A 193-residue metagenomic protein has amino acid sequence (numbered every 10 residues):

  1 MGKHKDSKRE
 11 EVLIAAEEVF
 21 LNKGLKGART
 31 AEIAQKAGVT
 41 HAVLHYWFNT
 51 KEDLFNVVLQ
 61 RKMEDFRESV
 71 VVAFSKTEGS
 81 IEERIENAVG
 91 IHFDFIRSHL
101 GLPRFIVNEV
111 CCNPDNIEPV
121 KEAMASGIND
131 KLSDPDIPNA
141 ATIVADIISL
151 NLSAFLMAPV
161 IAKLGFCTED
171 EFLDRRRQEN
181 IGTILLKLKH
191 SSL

Functional and structural regions predicted by a protein language model:
M1-S7, L193: N-terminal intrinsically disordered/low-complexity leader segments
E11, A15, V19-D53, V57: Helix-turn-helix
T30, Q60-F66: Short, basic, alpha-helical segments at the C-terminal edge of helix-turn-helix-like DNA-binding modules
D53, N87, D94-P135, F166-E171: Short secondary-structure transition hinges
V57, V72-S98, D136-V144: Hydrophobic alpha-helical connector segments
E64-V71, E83, C111-T142, R175-Q178 (+1 more regions): Amphipathic alpha-helical packing segments from all-alpha helical-bundle domains
V89-H92, I106-E109, I147, N151 (+1 more regions): Short alpha-helical scaffolding segments that buttress acidic/His motifs in well-ordered protein cores
N129-I137, L150-L193: C-terminal peripheral helix-coil segments that are non-catalytic and often amphipathic
